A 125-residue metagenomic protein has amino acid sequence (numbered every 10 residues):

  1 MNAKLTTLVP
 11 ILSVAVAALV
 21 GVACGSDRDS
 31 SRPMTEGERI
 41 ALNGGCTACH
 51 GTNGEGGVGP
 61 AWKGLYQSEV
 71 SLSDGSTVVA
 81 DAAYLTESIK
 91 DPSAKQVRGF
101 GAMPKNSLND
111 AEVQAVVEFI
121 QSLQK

Functional and structural regions predicted by a protein language model:
N2-L12: Bacterial N-terminal signal peptides that target proteins for export
V20-A23: C-terminal motif of bacterial Sec signal peptides marking the signal peptidase cleavage site
G25-D27: Bacterial signal peptide processing site
M34-E38, G51-S88, A102, S107-L108: Gly/Gly-Pro-rich "capping" loops immediately C-terminal to redox-active cysteine motifs in periplasmic/lumenal
N43, G57, R98-F100, A111: Extracytoplasmic
N43-T52, I89, V116-I120: The canonical Cys-X-X-Cys-His
C46, P92-V97, K125: Generic structural signal for secondary-structure transition and capping sites
P104-K125: C-terminal capping alpha-helices of c-type cytochrome domains
